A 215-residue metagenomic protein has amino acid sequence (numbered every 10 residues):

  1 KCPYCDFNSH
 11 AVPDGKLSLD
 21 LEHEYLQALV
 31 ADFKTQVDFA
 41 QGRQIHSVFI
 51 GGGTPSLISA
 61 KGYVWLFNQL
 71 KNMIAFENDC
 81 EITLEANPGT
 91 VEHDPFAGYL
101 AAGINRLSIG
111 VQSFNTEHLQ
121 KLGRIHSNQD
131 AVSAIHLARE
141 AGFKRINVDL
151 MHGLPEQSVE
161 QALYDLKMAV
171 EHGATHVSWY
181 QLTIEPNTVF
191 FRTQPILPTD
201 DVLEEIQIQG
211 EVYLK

Functional and structural regions predicted by a protein language model:
K1-S9: Local cysteine-cluster metal-coordination motifs and their immediate loop/turn environment, predominantly Fe-S cluster
S9-E211: Conserved non-cysteine loop/helix-boundary elements of the Radical SAM core domain that shape
L214-K215: C-terminal accessory regions of radical SAM enzymes
